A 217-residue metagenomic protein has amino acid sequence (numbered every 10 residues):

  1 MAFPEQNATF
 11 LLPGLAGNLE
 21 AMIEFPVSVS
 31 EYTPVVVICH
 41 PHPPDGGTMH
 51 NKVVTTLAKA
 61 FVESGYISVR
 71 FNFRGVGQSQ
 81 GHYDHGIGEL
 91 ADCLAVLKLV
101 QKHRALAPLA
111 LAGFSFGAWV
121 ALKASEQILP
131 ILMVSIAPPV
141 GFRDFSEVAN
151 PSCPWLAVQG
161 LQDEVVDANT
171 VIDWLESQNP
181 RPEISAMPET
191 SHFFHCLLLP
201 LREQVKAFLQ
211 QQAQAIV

Functional and structural regions predicted by a protein language model:
M1-E31: N-terminal cap/lid segment of alpha/beta-hydrolase-fold proteins
S28-R70: Short, surface-exposed "cap/lid" segments of acyl-processing enzymes
Y83-H103: Alpha/beta-hydrolase active-site loop
G113-A121: Gly/Ala-rich beta-loop-alpha elbow adjacent to hydrolase catalytic centers
P151, A157-Q159, D163: Short beta-strand/loop motif that positions the catalytic acidic residue of the alpha/beta-hydrolase fold
L161-V166, H192-F193: Acidic catalytic loop of the alpha/beta-hydrolase fold
E176-F193: Catalytic histidine neighborhood in serine/cysteine hydrolases with alpha/beta-hydrolase-type architecture
T190-R202: Catalytic histidine-centered segment of alpha/beta-hydrolase-like enzymes
